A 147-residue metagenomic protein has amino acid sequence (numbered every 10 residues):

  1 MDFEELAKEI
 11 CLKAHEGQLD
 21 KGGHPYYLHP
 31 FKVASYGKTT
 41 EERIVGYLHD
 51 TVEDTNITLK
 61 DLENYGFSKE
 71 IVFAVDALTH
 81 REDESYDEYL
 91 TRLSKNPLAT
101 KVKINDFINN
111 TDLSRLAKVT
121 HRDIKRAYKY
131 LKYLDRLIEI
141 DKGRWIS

Functional and structural regions predicted by a protein language model:
M1-S147: Active-site helical microenvironments for divalent-metal-assisted chemistry
